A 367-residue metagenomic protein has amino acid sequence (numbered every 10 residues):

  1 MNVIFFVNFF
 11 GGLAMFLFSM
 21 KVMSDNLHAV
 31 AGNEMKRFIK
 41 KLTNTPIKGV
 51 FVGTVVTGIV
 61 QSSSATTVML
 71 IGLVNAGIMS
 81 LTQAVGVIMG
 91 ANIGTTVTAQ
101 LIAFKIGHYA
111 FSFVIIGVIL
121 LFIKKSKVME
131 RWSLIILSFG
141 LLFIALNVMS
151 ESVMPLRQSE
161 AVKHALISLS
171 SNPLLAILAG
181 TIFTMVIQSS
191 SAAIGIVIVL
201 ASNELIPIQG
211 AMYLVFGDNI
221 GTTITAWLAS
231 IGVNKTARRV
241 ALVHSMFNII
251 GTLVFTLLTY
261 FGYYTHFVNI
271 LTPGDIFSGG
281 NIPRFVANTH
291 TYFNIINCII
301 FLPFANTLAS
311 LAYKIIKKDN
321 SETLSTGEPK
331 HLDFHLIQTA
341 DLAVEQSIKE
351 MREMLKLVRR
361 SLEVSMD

Functional and structural regions predicted by a protein language model:
N2-P46, I136-L178, I182, L200: Helix-loop-helix hairpins and the membrane-proximal interhelical loops of multi-pass alpha-helical transport proteins
F10, I136, A211, A237-I250 (+2 more regions): Structural signal for the N-terminal portions of transmembrane helices and their immediately preceding loop/interface
L13, N33, R37, K41 (+14 more regions): Alpha-helical transmembrane segments of multi-pass membrane proteins, especially transporters and channels
M20-A29, L70-N75, I116-E130, A226-G232: C-terminal ends of transmembrane helices
I59-V60, T66-G94, Q100-Y109, G117-L121 (+5 more regions): Membrane-interfacial helix-loop connectors
V97, E151-I167, T265-F277: Membrane-interface helix termini and inter-helical loops of multi-pass transporters
V118-A179, M246-T252, R284-C298, L302: Core mid-bundle transmembrane helix pairs that form the ion/substrate translocation pathway in diverse multi-pass
I295, A305-D367: Non-transmembrane accessory domains of multi-pass membrane transporters/channels
